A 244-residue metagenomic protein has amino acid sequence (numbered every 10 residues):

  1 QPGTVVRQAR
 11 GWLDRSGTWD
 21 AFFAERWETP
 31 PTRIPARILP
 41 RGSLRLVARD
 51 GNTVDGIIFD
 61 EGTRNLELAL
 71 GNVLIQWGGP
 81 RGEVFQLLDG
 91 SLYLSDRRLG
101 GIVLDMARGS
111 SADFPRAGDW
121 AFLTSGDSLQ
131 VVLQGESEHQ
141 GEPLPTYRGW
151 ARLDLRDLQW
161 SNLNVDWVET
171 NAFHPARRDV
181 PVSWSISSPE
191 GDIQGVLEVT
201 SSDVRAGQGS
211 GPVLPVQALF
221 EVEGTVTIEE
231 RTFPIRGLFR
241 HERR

Functional and structural regions predicted by a protein language model:
Q1-R244: Targeting-peptide/extracellular-domain and disordered-appendage signature
